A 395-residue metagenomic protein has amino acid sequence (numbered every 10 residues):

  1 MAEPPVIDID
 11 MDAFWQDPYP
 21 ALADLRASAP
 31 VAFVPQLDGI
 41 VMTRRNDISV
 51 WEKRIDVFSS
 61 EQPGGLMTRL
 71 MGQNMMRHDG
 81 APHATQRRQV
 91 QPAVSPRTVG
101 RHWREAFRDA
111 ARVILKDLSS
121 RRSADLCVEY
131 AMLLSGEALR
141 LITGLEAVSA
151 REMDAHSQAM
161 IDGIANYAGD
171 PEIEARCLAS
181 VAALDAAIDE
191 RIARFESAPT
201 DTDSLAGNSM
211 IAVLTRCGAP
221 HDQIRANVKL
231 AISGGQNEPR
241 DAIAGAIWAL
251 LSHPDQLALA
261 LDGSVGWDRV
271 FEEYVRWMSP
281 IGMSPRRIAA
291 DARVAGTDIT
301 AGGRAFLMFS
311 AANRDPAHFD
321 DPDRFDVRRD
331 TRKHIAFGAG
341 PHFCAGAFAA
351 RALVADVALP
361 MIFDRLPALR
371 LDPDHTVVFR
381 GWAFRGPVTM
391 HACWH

Functional and structural regions predicted by a protein language model:
M1-H395: Cytochrome P450
